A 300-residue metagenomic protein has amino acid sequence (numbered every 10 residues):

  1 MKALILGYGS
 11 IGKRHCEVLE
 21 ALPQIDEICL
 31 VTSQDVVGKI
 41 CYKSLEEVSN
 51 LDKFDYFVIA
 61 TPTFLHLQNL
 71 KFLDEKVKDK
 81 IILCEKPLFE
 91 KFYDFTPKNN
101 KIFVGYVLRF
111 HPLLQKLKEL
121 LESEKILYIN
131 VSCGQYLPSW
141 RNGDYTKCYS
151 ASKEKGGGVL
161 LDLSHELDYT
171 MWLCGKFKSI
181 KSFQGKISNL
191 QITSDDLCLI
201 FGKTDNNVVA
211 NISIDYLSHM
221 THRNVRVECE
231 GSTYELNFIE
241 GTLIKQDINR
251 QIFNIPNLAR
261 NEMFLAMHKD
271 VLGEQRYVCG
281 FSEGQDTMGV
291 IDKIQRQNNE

Functional and structural regions predicted by a protein language model:
M1-K39: N-terminal Rossmann-like dinucleotide-binding module
K2, D26-I28, I81, K101 (+1 more regions): Residues at the starts of beta-strands that form the adenosine-phosphate
E27, F54-F57, D79, K125-I126: Local beta-strand N-terminus motif with an aromatic residue
I40-F54: Short acidic low-complexity segments
Y56-I59, T63-R109: Beta-strand-loop-alpha-helix segment that lines the small-molecule cofactor/substrate pocket of alpha/beta enzymes
Y56-T61, K71-D74, D205, K269-E300: C-terminal helix-rich "cap/oligomerization" subdomain common to oxidoreductases
H111-K181, S188: Predominantly a Rossmann-like dinucleotide-binding segment in NAD(P)-dependent oxidoreductases
L161, L167-G241, L265-Q275: Contiguous beta-strand/loop segments that form the cofactor/metal-binding neighborhood of enzyme cores
